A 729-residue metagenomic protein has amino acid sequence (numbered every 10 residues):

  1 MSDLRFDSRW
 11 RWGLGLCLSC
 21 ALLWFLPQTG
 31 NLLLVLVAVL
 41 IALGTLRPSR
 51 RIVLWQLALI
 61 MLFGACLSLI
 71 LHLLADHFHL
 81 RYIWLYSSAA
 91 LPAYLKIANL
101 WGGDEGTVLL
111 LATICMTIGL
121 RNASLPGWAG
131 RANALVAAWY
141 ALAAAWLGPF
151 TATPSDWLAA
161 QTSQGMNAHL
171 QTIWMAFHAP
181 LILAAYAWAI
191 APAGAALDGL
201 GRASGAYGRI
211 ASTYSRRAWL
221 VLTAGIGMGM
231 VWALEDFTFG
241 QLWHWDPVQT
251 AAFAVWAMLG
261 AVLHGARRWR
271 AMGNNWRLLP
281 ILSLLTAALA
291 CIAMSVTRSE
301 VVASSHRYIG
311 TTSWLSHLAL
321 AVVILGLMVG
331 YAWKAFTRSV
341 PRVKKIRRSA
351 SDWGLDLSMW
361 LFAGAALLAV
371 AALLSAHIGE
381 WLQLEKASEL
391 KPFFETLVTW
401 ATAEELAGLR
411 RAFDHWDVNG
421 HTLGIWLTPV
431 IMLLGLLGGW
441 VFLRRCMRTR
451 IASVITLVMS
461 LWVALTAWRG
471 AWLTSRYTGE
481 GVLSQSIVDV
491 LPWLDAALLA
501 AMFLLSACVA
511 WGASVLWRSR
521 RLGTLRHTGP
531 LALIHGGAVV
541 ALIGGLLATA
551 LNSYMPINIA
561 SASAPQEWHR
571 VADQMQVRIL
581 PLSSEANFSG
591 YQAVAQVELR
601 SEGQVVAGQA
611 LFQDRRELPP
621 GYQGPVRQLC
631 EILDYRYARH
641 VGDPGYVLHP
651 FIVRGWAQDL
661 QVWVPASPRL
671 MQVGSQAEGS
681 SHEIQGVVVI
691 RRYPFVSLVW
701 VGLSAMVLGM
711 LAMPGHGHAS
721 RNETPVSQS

Functional and structural regions predicted by a protein language model:
R5-R50, L57, F78-L80, P247-V255 (+4 more regions): Contiguous transmembrane helix-bundle modules in multi-pass membrane proteins
D7, L26-L36, G44, L57-I60 (+5 more regions): Mature extracytoplasmic enzyme cores
L34-P48, L59-C66, A90-L95, V108-A123 (+4 more regions): Central hydrophobic cores of alpha-helical transmembrane segments in multi-pass inner-membrane proteins across all
G44-I52, I97, T113-A132, L197-R209 (+6 more regions): Membrane-interfacial helix termini and the short, flexible loops that connect transmembrane helices in multi-pass
G64-A132, A145-M166, G225-R267, S295-V296 (+3 more regions): Membrane-interface helix-loop-helix modules in multi-pass inner-membrane proteins
R81-G102, A152-I173, L382-E385, E389-D414 (+2 more regions): Extracytosolic (periplasmic/ER-lumenal) interhelical loops and adjacent juxtamembrane/interface segments of multi-pass
P126-L158, I190-G205, A211-A224: Carboxylate/His-rich catalytic cores and anion/metal-binding grooves
S460, A464, V539-N722: Accessory, solvent-exposed terminal regions and/or long lumenal/extracellular loops of proteins
